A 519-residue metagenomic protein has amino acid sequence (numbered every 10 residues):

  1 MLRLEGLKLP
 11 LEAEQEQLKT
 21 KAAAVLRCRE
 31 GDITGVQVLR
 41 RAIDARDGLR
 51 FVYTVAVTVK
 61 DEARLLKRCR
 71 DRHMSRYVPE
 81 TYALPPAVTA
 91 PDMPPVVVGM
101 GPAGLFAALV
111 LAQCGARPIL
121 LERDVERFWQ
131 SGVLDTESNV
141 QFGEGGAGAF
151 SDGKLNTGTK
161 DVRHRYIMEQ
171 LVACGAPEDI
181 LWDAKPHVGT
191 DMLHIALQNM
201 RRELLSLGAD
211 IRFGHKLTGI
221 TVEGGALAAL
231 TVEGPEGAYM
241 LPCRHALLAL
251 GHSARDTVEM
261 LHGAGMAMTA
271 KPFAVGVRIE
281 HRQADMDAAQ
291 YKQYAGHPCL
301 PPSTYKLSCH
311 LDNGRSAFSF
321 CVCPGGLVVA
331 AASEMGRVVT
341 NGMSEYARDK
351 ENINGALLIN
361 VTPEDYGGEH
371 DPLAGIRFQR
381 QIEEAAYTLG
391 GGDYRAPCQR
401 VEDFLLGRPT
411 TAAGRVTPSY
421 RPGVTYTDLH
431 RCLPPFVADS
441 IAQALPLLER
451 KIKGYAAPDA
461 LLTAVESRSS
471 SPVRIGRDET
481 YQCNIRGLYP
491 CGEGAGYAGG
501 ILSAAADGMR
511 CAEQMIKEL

Functional and structural regions predicted by a protein language model:
M1-F51, V55-L519: Residues forming the flavin
